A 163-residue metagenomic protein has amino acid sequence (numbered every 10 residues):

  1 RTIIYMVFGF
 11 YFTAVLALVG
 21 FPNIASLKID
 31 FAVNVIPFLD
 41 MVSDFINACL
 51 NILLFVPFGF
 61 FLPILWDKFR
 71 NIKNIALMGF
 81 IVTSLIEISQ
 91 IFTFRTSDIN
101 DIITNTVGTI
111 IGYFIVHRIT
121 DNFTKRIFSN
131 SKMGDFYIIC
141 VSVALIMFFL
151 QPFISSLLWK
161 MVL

Functional and structural regions predicted by a protein language model:
R1-F94, F114-L163: Bulky hydrophobic segments
S97-T120: Alpha-helical transmembrane segments that form the membrane-embedded catalytic/substrate-binding core of multi-pass
